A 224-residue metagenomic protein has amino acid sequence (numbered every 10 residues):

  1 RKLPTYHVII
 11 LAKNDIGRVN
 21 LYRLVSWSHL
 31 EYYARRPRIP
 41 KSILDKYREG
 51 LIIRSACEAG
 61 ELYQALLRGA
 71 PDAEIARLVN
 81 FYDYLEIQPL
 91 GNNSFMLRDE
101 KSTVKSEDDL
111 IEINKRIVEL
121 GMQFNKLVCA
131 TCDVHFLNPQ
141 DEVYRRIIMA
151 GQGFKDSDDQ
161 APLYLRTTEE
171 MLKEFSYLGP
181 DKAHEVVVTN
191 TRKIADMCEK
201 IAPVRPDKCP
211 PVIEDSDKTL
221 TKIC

Functional and structural regions predicted by a protein language model:
R1-C224: Phosphodiester-processing cores and adjacent nucleic acid-binding clamps
